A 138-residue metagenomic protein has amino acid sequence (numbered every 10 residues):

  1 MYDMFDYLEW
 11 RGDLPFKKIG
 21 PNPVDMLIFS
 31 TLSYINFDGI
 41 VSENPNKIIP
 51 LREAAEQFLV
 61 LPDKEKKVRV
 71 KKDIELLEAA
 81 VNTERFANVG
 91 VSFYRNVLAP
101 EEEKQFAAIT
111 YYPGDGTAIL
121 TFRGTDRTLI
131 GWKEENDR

Functional and structural regions predicted by a protein language model:
M1-K72: N-terminal low-complexity, Ser/Thr- and acidic-residue-enriched intrinsically disordered segments
E53-R138: A conserved cap/lid and substrate-binding interface adjacent to the catalytic center of lipid-processing enzymes
